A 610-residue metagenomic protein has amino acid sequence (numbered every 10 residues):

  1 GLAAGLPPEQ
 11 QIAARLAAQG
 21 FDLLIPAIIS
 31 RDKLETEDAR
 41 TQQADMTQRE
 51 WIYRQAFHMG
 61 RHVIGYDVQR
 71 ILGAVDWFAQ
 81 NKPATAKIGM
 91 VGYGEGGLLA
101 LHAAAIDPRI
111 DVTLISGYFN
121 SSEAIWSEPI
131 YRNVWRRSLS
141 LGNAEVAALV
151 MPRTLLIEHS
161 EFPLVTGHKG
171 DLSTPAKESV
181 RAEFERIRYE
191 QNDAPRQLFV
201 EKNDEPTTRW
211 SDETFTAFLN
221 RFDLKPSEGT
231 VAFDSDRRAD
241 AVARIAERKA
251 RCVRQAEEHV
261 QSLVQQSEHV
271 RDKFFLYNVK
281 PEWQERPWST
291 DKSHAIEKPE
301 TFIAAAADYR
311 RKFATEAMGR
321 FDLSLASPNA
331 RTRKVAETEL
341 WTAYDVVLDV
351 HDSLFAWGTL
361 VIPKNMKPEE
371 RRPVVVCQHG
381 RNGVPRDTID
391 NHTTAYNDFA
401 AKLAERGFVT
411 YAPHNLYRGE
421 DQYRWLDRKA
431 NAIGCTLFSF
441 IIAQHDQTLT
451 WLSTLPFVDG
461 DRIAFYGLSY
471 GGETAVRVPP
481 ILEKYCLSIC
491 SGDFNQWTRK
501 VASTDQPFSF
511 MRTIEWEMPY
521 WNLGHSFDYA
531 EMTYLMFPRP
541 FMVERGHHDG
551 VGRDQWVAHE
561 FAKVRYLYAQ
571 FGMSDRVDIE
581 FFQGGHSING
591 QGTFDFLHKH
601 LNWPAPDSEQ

Functional and structural regions predicted by a protein language model:
G1-A79, Y93, N120-P129, K367-T454 (+1 more regions): Cap/lid segment of the alpha/beta-hydrolase catalytic domain
A3-P7, Q42-T47, H58-Q69, V91 (+9 more regions): Alpha-helix capping and helix-loop boundary segments enriched in small/acidic/polar residues
A4, A18-D22, R54-V63, P108 (+7 more regions): Alpha/beta-hydrolase-fold serine-hydrolase catalytic core, especially in secreted/extracellular enzymes
G20-L24, K87-G89, D111-T113, R153-L156 (+8 more regions): Beta-sheet entry/capping signal
A27, V91, S116-G117, E158 (+5 more regions): Alpha/beta-hydrolase-fold catalytic nucleophile elbow
S30, G94, L348-D352, I362-N365 (+4 more regions): Short, flexible loop/turn elements at secondary-structure junctions
K33-A74, K177-R181, E190, V264-H269 (+15 more regions): Accessory cap/linker subdomain of secreted extracellular hydrolases
Q69, G73-L149, T450-L523: Primarily recognizes the serine-hydrolase "nucleophile elbow" in alpha/beta-hydrolase and SGNH/GDSL folds
